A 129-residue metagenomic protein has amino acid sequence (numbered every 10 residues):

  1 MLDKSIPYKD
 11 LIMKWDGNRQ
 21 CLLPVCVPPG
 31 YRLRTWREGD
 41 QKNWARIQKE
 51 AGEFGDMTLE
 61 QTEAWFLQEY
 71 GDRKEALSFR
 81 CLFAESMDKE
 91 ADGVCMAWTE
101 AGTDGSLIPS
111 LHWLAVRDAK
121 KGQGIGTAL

Functional and structural regions predicted by a protein language model:
M1-P29: Acyl-donor-binding surface of acyltransferase catalytic domains
N18, E38, G102: Residues that form or immediately flank small-molecule/cofactor binding pockets and catalytic motifs
R32-R46: A short beta-loop-alpha structural element at the N-terminal edge of CoA-dependent acyl/N-acetyltransferase catalytic
W44, D104-P109, K120-G124: Extended hydrophobic-aromatic, low-complexity segments
K49-V116: A conserved beta-strand-loop-helix scaffold within acyl/acetyltransferase catalytic domains
W113-V116, G122-L129: Conserved acetyl-CoA-binding loop-helix of GNAT-fold acetyltransferases
